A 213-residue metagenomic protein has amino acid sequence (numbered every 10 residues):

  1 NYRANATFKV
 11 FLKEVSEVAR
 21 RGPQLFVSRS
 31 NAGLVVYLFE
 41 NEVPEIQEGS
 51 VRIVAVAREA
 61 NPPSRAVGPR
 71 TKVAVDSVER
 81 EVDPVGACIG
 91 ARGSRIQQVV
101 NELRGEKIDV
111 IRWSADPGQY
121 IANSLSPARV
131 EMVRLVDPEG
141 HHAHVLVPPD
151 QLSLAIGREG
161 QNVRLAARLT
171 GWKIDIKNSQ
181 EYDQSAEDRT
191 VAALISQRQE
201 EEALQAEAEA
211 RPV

Functional and structural regions predicted by a protein language model:
N1-V213: RNA-contacting regions in translation and RNA-metabolism proteins, encompassing KH/S1 modules where present
